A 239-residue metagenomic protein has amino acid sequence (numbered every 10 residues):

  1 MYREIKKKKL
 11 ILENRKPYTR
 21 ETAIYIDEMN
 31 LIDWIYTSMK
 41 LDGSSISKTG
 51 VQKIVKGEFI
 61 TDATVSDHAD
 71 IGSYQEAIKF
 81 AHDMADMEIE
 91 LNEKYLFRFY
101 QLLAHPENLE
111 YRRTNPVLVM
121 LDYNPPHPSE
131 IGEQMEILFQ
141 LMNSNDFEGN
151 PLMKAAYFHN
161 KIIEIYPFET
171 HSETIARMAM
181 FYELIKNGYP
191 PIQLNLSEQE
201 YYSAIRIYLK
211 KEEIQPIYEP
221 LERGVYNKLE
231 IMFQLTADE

Functional and structural regions predicted by a protein language model:
M1-E239: FIC/Doc superfamily catalytic core
